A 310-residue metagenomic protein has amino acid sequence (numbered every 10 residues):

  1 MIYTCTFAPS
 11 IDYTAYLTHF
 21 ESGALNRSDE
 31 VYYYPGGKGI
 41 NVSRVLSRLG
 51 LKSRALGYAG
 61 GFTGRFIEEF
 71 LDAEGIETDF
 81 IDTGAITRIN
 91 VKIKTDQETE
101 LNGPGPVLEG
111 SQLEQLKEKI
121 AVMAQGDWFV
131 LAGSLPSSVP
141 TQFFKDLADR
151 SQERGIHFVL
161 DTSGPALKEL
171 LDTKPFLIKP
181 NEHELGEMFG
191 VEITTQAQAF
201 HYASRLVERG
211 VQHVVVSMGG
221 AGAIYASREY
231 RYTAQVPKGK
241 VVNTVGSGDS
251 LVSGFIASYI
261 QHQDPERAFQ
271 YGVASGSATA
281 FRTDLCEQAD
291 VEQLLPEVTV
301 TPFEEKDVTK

Functional and structural regions predicted by a protein language model:
M1-L56, G64-F66, K306-K310: Glycine-rich phosphate/adenosyl-contacting loop at the front of the ribokinase-like
S47, Q152, I260: Gly/Ala-rich phosphate-binding loop of Rossmann-like dinucleotide-binding domains, activating on the conserved
R48-D127, L294-K310: Conserved N-terminal subdomain of the carbohydrate kinase-like
E100-N102, G126-G133, D161, K179-E184: Short beta-strands and strand-loop turn motifs
E114-K117, T141-A148, T194-F200, T233-G239: Charged helix-capping and loop-helix junction motifs
K145-E229: Conserved phosphate/ATP/ADP-binding segment of small-molecule kinases
K168, Q196-K310: Conserved phosphate-binding/catalytic region of the ribokinase-like
